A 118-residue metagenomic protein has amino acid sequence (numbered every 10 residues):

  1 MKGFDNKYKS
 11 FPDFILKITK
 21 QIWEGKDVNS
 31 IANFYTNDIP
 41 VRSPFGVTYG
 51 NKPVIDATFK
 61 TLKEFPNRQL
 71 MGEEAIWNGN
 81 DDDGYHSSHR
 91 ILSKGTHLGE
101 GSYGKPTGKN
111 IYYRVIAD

Functional and structural regions predicted by a protein language model:
M1-D118: C-terminal and inter-domain tail/linker signature
